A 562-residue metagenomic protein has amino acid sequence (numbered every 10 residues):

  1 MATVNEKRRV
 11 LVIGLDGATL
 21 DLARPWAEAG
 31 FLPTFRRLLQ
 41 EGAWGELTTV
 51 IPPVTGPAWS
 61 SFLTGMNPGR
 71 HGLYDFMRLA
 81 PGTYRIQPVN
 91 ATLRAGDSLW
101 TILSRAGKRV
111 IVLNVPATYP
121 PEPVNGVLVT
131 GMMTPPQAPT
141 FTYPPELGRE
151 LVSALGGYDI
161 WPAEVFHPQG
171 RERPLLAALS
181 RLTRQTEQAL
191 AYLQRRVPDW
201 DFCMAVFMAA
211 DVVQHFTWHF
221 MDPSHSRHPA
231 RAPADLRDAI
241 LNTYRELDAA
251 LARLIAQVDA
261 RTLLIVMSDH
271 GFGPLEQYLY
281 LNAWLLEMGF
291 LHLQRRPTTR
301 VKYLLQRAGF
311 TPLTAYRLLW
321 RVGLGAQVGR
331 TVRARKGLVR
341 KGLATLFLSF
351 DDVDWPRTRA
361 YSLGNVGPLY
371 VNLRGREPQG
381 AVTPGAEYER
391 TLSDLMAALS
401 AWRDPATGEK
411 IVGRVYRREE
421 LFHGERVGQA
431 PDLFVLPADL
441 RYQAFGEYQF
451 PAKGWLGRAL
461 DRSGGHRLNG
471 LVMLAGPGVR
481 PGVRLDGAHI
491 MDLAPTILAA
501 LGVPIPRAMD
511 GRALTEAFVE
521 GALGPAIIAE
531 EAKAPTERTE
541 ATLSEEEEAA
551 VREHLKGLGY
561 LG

Functional and structural regions predicted by a protein language model:
M1-W44, P116, M509: Active-site-proximal N-terminal segment of extracellular/periplasmic enzymes that hydrolyze or transfer
V4, L15, R24, F76-A106 (+7 more regions): Secreted, luminal/periplasmic, and some membrane-associated catalytic domains that remodel anionic oxygen-ester
V4-N5, L176-C203, V213-H215, H219-V266 (+1 more regions): A long, amphipathic alpha-helix that forms part of the scaffold/cap immediately adjacent to metal-dependent active
K7-T19, A23, L38, F62 (+9 more regions): Beta-strand elements within well-structured catalytic alpha/beta cores of enzymes that handle phosphate/sulfate esters
R37-N90, L128-T134, G156-H167, H215-W218: Active-site segment of extracytoplasmic enzymes that catalyze sulfate/phosphate-ester chemistry
W44-M66, L113-P123, V206-A209, S268-P274 (+1 more regions): Short, solvent-exposed turn/loop segments enriched in Gly/Ser/Thr/Pro and often Arg
G69-L73, G126-G157, H225-R237, N282-K302: Acidic, His- and aromatic-enriched active-site or binding-groove loops in soluble protein domains that engage sugars
A438-A494: Low-complexity, glycine/alanine/valine/leucine- and proline-rich hydrophobic stretches
